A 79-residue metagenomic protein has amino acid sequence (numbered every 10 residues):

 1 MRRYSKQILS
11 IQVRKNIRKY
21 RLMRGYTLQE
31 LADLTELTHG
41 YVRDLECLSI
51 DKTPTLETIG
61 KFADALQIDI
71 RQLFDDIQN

Functional and structural regions predicted by a protein language model:
M1-M23: A short, Lys/Arg-rich alpha-helix, primarily the initiator
M23, L34, A65: Residues within the alpha-helical elements of helix-turn-helix
G25, S49-D64: Short, basic-rich loop-to-helix N-cap that marks the start of a DNA-contacting helix
T27, T38-Y41, T55, D69: Short coil turns linking two alpha-helices in DNA-binding domains
L31-A32, F62: Short alpha-helical "recognition helix" segments of helix-turn-helix
E36-K52: Recognition helix of helix-turn-helix/homeodomain-like DNA-binding domains that insert into the DNA major groove
Q67-N79: Short C-terminal boundary/hinge segments that cap the last helix of small helical domains
